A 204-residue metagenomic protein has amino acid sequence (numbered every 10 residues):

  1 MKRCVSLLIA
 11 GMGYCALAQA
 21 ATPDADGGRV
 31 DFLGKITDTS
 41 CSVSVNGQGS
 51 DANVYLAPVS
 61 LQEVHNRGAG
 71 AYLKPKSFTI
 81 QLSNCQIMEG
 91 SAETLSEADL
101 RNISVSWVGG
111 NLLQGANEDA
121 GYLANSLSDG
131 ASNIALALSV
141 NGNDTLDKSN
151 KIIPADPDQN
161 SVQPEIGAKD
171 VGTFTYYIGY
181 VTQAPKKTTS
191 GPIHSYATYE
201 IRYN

Functional and structural regions predicted by a protein language model:
K2-C4, Q19-N204: Mature extracellular/passenger domains of Gram-negative fimbrial/pilin and adhesin proteins
C4-G13: Sec-dependent N-terminal signal peptides
C15-L17: N-terminal signal peptide c-region/cleavage motif recognized by signal peptidases
